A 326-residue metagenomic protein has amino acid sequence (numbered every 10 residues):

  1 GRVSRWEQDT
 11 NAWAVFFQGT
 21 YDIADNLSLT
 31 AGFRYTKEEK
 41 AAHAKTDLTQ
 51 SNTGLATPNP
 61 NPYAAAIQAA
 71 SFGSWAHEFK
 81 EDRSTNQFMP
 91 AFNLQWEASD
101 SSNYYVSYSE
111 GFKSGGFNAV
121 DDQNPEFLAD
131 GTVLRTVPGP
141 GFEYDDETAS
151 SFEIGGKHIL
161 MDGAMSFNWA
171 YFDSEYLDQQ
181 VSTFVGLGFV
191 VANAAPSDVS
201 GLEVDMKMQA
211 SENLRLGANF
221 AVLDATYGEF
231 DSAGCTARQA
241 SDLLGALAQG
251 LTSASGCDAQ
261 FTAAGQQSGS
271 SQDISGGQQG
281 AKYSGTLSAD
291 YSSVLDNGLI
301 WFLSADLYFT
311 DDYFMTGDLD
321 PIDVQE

Functional and structural regions predicted by a protein language model:
G1-G54, F79-K80, S84, Q95 (+1 more regions): Face-selective signature of the C-terminal outer-membrane beta-barrel domain
G1-R5, A41-D82, N118-F142, V181-A192 (+2 more regions): Solvent-exposed loop segments that connect transmembrane elements
V3-A12, I23, E39-A41, K80-F88 (+4 more regions): Short sequence motifs at beta-strands and strand-loop junctions characteristic of Gram-negative outer-membrane
N11-G19, F88-L94, P140, S150-I154 (+3 more regions): Hydrophobic, lipid-facing positions within transmembrane beta-strands of outer-membrane proteins
D25-N26, A164-S166, A170-E175, A192-G317: Gram-negative outer-membrane beta-barrel transporters
K37-K40, A91, K113, K157: A general lysine-centric signal
E97, N103-K113, A119-D121, F127-L202 (+3 more regions): Membrane-embedded beta-barrel scaffold of Gram-negative outer-membrane proteins
